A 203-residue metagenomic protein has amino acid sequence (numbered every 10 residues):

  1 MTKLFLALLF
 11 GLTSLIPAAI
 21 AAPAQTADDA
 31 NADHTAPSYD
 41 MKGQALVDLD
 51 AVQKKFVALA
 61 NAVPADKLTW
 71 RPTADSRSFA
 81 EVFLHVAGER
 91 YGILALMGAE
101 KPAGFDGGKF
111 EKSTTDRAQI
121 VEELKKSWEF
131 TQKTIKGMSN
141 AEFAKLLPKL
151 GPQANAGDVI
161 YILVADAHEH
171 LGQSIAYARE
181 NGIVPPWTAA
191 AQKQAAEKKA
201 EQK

Functional and structural regions predicted by a protein language model:
M1-L4: Positively charged n-region of N-terminal signal peptides that target proteins for export
A7-A18: Bacterial N-terminal signal peptides
A18-T26: Boundary at the C-terminal end of the N-terminal hydrophobic targeting segment
Q25-M41, A196-Q202: N-terminal pre-domain segments of enzymes
N31-M41, A99-S113: Acidic/histidine-rich, surface-exposed loop or edge segments in extracytoplasmic proteins
L46-D50, V57, K67-G108, P148-K203: Short, contiguous alpha-helical
K112-P148, N155-H170: Acidic/histidine-rich alpha-helical segments that form the ligand environment of transition-metal centers
